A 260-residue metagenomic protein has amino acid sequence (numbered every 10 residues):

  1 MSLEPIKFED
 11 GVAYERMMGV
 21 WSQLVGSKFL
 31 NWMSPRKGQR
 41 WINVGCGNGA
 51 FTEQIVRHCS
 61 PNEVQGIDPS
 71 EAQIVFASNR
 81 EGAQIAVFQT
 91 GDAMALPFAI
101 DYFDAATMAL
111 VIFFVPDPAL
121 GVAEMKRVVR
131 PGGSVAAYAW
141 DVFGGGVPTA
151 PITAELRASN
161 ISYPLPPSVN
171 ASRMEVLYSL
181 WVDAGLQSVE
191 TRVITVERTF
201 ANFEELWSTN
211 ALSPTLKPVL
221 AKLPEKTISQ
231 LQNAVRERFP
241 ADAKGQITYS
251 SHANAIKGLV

Functional and structural regions predicted by a protein language model:
L3-F8, N48-A50, V169-V260: Conserved Class I S-adenosyl-L-methionine
F8-V20: Class I SAM-dependent methyltransferase Rossmann-like catalytic core, especially the SAM/SAH-binding loop
V20-Q39, Q54, H58: Conserved alpha-helix/loop element of class I SAM-dependent methyltransferases that forms part of the SAM/SAH-binding
N31, E53, R57, N79 (+2 more regions): Short, well-ordered alpha-helices that flank and scaffold nucleotide-derived cofactor binding pockets
R40-L96, L120: Class I SAM-dependent methyltransferase SAM/SAH-binding core
M94-A106: A short acidic, Gly/Pro-enriched loop at the edge of an enzyme's catalytic core that lines a small-molecule cofactor
D104-P118, D141: A short SAM/SAH-binding and catalytic strip from SAM-dependent methyltransferases
A119-L120, K126, R130-A201, K217-L220: Conserved catalytic/acceptor-binding region of the Class I
